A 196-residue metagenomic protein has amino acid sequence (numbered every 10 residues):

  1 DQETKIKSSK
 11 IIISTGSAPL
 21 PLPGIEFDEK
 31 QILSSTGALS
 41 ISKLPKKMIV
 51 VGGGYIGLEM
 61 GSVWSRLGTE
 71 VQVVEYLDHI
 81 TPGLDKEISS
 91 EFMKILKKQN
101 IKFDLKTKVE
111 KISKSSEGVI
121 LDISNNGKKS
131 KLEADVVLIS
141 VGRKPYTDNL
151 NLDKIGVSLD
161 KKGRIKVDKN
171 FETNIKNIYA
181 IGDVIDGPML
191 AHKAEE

Functional and structural regions predicted by a protein language model:
D1-Q2, I123-G127, K169: Short acidic, glycine-rich loop/turn motifs
D1-Q31: Glycine/serine-rich phosphate-binding loop and adjoining beta1-alpha1 elements at the start of nucleotide-handling
I6-G16, V50-V51, V71, L132-G142 (+1 more regions): Short hydrophobic core segments
T15, S34-T36, L105-T107, S113 (+1 more regions): Short loop/edge segments at beta-strand edges and connector loops that shape dinucleotide/nucleotide cofactor-binding
A18-L20, I56-G57, I80, K144-P145: Glycine-rich nucleotide phosphate-binding loop and flanking beta-alpha elements of Rossmann-like dinucleotide-binding
D28-L44, K131-L132, V136-E196: FAD-site-proximal beta/loop scaffold in flavoenzymes
L39-S40, P45-I49, Y55-K128, G187-E196: Rossmann-like dinucleotide-binding cores of NAD(P)H-dependent redox enzymes
